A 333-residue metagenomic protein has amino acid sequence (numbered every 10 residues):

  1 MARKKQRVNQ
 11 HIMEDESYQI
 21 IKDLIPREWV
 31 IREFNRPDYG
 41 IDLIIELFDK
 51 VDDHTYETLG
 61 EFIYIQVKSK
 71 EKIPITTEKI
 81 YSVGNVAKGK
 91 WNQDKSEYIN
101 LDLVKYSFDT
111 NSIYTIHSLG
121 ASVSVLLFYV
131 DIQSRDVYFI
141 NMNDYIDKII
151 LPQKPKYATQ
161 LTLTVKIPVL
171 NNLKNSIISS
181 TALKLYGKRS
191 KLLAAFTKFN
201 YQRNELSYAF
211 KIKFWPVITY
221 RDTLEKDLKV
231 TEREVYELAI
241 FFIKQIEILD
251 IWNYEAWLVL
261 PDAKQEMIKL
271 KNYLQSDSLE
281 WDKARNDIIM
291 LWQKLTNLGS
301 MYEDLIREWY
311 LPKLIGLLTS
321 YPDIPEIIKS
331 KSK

Functional and structural regions predicted by a protein language model:
M1-Q6: A short, surface-exposed helix-loop junction/capping segment
N9-Q10: A detector for short, charged/polar N-terminal pre-domain segments
E14-I21, I25-G84: Catalytic centers of nucleases
E57, V86-A87, I132, P152: Cross-kingdom TIR/SEFIR domain
T58-G60, I80-N85, M142-Y145, K156-T159: Short intrinsically disordered coil segments
I75-L101: Acidic, glycine-rich loop-and-strand cores that form catalytic or ligand-binding grooves in diverse globular domains
Q93-S190: Mixed-charge intrinsically disordered linker/loop segments at interdomain junctions
S180-K333: Long, low-complexity, intrinsically disordered terminal regions
